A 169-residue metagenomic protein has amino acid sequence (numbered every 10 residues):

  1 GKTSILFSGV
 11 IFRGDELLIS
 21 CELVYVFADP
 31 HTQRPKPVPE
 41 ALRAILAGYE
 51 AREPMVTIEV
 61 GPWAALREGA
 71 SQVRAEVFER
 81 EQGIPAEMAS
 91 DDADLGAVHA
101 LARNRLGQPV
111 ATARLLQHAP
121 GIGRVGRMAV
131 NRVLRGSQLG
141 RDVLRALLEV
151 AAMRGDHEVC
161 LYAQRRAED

Functional and structural regions predicted by a protein language model:
K2, G14-E16, L95, R105-Q108 (+1 more regions): Short strand-connecting beta-turns/loops that link adjacent beta-strands
K2-R52: HotDog/MaoC-like acyl-thioester-processing domains
I5, Q117-M128, R135-G136, G155-H157: A conserved beta-turn-beta hairpin within the catalytic core of GNAT-like acetyltransferases that forms part
F12, V26-D29, M128-G136, R166: A short, internal acetyl-CoA/4′-phosphopantetheine-binding micro-motif in the GNAT/acyltransferase core
E22, L101, Q108-Q117, G121-A129: Conserved beta-strand in the GNAT
P54-A89, D94-H99, R103-Q108: Short amphipathic alpha-helix that is part of the acyltransferase structural core
V130, G136-E149: Conserved acetyl-CoA-binding loop-helix of GNAT-fold acetyltransferases
L144, A151-Q164: Conserved GNAT acetyl-CoA-binding A-motif
